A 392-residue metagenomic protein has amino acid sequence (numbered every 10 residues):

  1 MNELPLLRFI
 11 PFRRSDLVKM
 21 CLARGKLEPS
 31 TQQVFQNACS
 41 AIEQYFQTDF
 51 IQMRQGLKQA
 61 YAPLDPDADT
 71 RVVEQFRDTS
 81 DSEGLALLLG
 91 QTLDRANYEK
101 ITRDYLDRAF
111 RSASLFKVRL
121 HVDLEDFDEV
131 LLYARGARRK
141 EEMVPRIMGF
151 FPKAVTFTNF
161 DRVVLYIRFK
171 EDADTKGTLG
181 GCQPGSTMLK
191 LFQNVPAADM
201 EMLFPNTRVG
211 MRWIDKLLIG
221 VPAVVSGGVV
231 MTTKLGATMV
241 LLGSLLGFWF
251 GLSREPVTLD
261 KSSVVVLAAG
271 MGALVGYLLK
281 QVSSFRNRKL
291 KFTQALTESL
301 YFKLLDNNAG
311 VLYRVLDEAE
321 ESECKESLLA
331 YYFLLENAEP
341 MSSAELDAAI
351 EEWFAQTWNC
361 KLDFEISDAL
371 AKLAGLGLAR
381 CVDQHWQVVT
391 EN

Functional and structural regions predicted by a protein language model:
M1-V224: Basic, amphipathic N-terminal segments
W213-S299: Transmembrane alpha-helical hairpins and terminal membrane-anchor modules
A273-G276, K325, L329, F333 (+3 more regions): Feature representing long, continuous alpha-helical segments
Q294-P340, L362: Short alpha-helical segments that sit at the start of domains
A338-T357: Short acidic, hydrophobic short linear motifs in intrinsically disordered regions
N359-L370: Soluble catalytic regions of membrane-associated enzymes that act on cell-envelope and secretory-pathway components
L370-Q384: A short, conserved structural fragment
H385-N392: Short, cationic-aromatic polyanion-contact patches
